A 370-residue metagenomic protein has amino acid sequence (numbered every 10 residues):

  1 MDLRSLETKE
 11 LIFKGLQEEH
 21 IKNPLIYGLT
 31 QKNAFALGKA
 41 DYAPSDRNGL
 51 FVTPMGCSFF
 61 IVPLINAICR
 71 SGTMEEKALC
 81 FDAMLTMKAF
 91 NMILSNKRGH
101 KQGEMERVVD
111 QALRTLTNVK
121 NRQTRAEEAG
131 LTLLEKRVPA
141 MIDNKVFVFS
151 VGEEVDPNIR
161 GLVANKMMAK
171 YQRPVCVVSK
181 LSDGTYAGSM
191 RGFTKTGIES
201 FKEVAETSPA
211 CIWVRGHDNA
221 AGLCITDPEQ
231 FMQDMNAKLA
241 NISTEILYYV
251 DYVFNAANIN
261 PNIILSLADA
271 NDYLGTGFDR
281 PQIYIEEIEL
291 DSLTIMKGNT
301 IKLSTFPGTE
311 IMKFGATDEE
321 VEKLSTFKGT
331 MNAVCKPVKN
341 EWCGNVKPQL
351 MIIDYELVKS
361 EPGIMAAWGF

Functional and structural regions predicted by a protein language model:
M1-E229, A256, I295: Hydrophobic helix-and-loop "lid/oligomerization" segment in the mid-to-C-terminal part of catalytic domains
G99-V151, V155, D183-T185, E203-F370: Mid-to-C-terminal polyanion-binding domains and interfaces
